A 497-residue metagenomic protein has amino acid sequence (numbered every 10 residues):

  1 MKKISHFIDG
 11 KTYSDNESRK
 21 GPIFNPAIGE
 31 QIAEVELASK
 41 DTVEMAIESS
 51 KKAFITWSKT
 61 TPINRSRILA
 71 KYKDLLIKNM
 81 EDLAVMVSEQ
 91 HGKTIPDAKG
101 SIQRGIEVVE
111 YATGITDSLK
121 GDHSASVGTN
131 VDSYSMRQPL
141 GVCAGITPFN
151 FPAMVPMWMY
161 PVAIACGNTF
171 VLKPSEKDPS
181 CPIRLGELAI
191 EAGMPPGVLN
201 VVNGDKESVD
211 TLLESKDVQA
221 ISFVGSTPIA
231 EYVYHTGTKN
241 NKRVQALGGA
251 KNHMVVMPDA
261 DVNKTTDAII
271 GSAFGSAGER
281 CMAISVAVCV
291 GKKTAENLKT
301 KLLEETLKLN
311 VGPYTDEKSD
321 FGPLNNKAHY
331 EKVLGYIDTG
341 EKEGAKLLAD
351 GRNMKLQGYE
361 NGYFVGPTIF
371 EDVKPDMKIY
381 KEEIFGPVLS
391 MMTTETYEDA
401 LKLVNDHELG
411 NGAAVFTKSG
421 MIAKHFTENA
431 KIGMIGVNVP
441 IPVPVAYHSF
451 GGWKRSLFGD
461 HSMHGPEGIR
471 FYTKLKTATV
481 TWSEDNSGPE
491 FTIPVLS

Functional and structural regions predicted by a protein language model:
M1-A27, R352: Hydrophobic face of amphipathic alpha-helices that form TPR/SEL1-like repeat modules and related alpha-solenoid
I28-E34, V218, V255, N310-P313 (+2 more regions): Conserved C-terminal structural/oligomerization subdomain of aldehyde/semialdehyde dehydrogenase
G29, R65, V87, V109 (+9 more regions): Residue-level signal for inorganic ion chemistry
I32-A38, A53-K59, G145, M254-M257 (+5 more regions): Short, well-ordered beta-strand elements within core beta-sheets of diverse protein domains
I32-L119, N130: Glycine-rich loop-to-alpha-helix module at the N-terminal edge of alpha/beta enzyme cores
F54, S58, K73-M80, A84 (+18 more regions): Structural signal for hydrophobic packing residues in well-ordered secondary-structure cores of soluble enzyme domains
I77, G121-T266, K292, T394 (+1 more regions): Rossmann-like NAD(P) dinucleotide-binding subdomain of oxidoreductase/dehydrogenase enzymes
P228-K374, V437, E484-G488, I493-S497: ALDH superfamily catalytic-core signature
